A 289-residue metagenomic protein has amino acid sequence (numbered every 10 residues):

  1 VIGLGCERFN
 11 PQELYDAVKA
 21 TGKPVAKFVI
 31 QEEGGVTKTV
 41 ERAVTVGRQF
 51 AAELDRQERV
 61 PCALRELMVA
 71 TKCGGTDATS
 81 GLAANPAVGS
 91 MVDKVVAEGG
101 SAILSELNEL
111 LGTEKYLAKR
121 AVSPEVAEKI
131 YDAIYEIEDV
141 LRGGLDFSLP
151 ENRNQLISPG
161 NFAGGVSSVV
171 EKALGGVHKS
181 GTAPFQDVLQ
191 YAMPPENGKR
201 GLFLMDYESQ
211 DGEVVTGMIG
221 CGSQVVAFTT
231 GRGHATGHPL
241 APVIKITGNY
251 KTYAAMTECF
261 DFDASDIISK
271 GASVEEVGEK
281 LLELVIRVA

Functional and structural regions predicted by a protein language model:
V1-V225, T229-A289: Metallocofactor- and cofactor-centric catalytic cores in central/energy metabolism, strongly enriched
